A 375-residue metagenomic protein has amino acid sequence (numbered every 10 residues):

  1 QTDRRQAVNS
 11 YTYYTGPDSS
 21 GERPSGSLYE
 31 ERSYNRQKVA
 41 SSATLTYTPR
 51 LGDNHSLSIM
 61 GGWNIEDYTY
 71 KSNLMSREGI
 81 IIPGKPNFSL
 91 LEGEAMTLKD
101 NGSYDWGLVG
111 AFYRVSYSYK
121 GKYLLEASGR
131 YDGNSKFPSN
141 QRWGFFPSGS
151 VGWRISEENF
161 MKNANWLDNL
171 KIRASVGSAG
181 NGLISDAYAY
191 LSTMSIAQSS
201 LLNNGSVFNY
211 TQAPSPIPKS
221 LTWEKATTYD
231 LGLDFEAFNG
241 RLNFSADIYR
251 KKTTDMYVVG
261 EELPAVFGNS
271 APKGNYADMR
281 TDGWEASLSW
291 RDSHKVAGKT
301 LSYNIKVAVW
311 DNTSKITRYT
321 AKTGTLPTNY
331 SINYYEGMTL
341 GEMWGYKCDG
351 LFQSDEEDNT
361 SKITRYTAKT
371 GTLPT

Functional and structural regions predicted by a protein language model:
Q1-S10, R23-K347, S354, L373: Extracellular/periplasmic, surface-exposed regions of secreted and cell-surface proteins
S19-G21: Short His/Asp/Glu-rich catalytic/ion-coordination signatures at enzyme active sites or charged loops
N134, Q353-T360, R365, T370-T375: Extracytoplasmic gating/loop element in the C-terminal half of outer-membrane beta-barrel translocons and assembly
Y346-D349, N359: Residue-level "micro-hotspots" composed of small/polar
